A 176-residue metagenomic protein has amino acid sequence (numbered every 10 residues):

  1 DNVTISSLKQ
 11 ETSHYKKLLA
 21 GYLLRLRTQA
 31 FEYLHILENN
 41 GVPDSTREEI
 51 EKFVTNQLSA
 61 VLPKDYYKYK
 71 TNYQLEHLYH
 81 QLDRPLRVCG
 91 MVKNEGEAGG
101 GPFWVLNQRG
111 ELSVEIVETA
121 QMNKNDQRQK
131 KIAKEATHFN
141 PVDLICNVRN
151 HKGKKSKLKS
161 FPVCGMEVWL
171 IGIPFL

Functional and structural regions predicted by a protein language model:
N2-S7, N94-P102, E111-V114, N123-Q127 (+1 more regions): Flexible loop/turn segments at secondary-structure boundaries
L8-Y73: Long, charge-rich alpha-helical interaction segments
E11-G21, L106-A136, L158-F175: Extended active-site and interfacial segments that coordinate phosphate-rich ligands in large catalytic machineries
T12-Y15, L19-L26, R47, T71 (+5 more regions): Active-site-proximal structural scaffolding
L23-L34, Q127-K159: Active-site-adjacent segment of 2-oxoglutarate/Fe(II) JmjC oxygenases
L26, V54, V88, V105 (+2 more regions): Generic structural hydrophobic/aromatic packing signal, biased to beta-strands
V54, V61, D65-Y66, L75-H77 (+1 more regions): C-terminal catalytic domain of photolyase/cryptochrome flavoproteins, centering on the FAD-binding pocket
S59-R109, V114-T119: Flexible, glycine/threonine-enriched loop-and-boundary segments that flank and lead into catalytic domains of large
